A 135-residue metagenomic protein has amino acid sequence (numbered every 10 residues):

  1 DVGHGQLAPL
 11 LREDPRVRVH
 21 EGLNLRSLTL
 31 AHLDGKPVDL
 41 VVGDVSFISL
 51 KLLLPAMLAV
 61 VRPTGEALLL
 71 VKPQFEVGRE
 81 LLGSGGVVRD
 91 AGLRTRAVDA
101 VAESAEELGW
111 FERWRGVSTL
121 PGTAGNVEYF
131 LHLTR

Functional and structural regions predicted by a protein language model:
G3-I48, L52: S-adenosyl-L-methionine
H4, L25, P73-V77, T119: Short "lid" loop at the C-terminus of a central beta-strand within the Rossmann-like core of SAM-dependent
L7, K72, G125: Residue-level signal for inorganic ion chemistry
K51-L68: A short glycine-rich, Lys/Arg-flanked "PGG" loop and its adjoining helix->strand segment in the class I
P73-D90: Short, glycine-/aromatic-enriched active-site segment of Class I SAM-dependent methyltransferases
R94-L108: Short alpha-helix
W110-P121: Conserved S-adenosyl-L-methionine
L120-R135: Core SAM-dependent methyltransferase catalytic element
